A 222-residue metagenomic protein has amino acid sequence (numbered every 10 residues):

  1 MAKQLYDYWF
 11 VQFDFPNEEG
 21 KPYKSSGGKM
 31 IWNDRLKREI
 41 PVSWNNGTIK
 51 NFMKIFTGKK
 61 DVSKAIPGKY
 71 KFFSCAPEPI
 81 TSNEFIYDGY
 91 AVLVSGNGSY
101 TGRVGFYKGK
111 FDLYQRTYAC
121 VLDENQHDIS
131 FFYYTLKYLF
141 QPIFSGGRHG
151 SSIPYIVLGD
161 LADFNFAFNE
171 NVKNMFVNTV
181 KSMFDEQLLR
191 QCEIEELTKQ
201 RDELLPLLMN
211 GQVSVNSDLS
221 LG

Functional and structural regions predicted by a protein language model:
M1-L5, S25-S74, E170-N216: Non-catalytic DNA-recognition/assembly elements of restriction-modification systems
F15: Conserved functional hotspots at enzyme active or ligand-binding sites that engage polyanionic ligands
I40, L122, F166-F168: Hydrophobic residues in beta-strands and at strand termini
S74-P79, E84-F164: A short beta-sheet element
G150-S151, D160-F168, N174, N178 (+1 more regions): Short, charged, low-complexity amphipathic alpha-helix
